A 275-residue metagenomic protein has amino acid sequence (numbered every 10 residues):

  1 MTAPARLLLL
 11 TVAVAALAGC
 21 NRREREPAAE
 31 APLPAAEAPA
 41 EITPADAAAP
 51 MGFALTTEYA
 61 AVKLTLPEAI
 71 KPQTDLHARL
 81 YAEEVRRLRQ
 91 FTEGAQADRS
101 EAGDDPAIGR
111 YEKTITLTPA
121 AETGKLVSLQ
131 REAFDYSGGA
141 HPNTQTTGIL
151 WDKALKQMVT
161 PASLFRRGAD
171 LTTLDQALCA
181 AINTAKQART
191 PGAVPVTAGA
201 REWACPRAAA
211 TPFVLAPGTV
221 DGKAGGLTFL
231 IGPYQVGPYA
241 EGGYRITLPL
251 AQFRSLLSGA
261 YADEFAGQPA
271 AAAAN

Functional and structural regions predicted by a protein language model:
M1-L9: Bacterial N-terminal signal peptides that target proteins for export
A16-G19: C-terminal motif of bacterial Sec signal peptides marking the signal peptidase cleavage site
N21-N275: Compositionally biased intrinsically disordered regions enriched in Thr/Gly
